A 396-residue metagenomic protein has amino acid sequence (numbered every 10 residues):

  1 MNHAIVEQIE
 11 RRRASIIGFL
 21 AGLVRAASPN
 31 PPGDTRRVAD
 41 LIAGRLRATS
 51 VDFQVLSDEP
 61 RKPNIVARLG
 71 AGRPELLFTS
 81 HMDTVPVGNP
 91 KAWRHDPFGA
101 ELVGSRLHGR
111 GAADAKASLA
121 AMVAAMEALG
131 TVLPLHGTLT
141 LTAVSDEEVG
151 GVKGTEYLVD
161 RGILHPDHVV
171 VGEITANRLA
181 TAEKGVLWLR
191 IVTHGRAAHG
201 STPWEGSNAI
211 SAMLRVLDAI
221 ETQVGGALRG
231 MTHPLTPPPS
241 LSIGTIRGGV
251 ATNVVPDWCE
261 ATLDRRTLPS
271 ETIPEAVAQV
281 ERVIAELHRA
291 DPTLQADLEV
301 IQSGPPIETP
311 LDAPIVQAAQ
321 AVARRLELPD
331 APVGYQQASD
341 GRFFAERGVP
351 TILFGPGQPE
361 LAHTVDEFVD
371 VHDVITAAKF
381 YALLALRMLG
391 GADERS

Functional and structural regions predicted by a protein language model:
M1-A4, R11, Q54-S57, T181 (+1 more regions): Metal-dependent amide/peptide-bond hydrolase catalytic core, centered on the "pita-bread" metallohydrolase fold
M1-P90, S105, W258-T262, Q279-R282: N-terminal helical capping/dimerization or prosegment-like subdomains of hydrolases acting on amide or phosphate bonds
T49, T131-L135, I163, E286-T293 (+1 more regions): Short helix-capping segments at alpha-helix termini
Q54, L77, T140-T142, D297: A structural signal for isolated positions on well-ordered beta-strands in alpha/beta enzyme cores
E75-T140, V365: Active-site metal-coordination/substrate-binding segment of hydrolases, especially metallo-dependent peptidases
V87-V103, P166, T181-V192, A321 (+1 more regions): Acidic-glycine-rich active-site phosphate/pyrophosphate-binding loop
A115-W188, L389, D393: Acidic/histidine-rich catalytic neighborhood of metal-dependent amide-processing enzymes
